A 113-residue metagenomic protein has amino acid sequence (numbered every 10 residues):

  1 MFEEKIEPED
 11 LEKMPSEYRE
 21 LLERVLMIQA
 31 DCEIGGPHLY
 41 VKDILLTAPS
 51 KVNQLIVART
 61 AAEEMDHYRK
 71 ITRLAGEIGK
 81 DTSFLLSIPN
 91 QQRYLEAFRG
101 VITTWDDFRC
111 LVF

Functional and structural regions predicted by a protein language model:
M1-F113: Non-heme di-metal
